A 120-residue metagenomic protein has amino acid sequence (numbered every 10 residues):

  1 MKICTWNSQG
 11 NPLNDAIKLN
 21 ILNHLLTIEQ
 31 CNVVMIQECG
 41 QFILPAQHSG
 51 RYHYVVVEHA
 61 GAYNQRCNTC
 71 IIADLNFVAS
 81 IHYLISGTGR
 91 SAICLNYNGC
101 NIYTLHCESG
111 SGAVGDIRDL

Functional and structural regions predicted by a protein language model:
M1-S49: N-terminal, active-site-proximal structural segment of metallo-dependent hydrolase catalytic domains
S8-D15, I81-Y83, S111-A113: Short, flexible loop segments at the rims of nucleotide/cofactor-binding pockets, characterized by
G10, Y103-L120: Active-site-proximal segments of metal-dependent phosphoesterases and phosphodiesterases across multiple
V33-E108: Structured beta-strand-rich core segments of catalytic domains in phosphoester-bond hydrolases
